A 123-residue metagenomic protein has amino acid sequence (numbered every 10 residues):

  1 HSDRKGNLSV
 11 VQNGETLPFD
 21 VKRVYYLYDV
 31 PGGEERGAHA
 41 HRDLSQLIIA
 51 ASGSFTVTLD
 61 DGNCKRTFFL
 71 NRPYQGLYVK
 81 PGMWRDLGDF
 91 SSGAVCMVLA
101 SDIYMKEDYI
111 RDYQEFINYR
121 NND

Functional and structural regions predicted by a protein language model:
H1-Q75, S92-G93, V98-L99, M105-E115 (+1 more regions): Non-catalytic, conserved peripheral segments adjacent to functional cores
R72-L77, G82-D89: Well-ordered alpha/beta subsegment
D86, I103-Y104: Short coil/turn motifs at secondary-structure junctions
